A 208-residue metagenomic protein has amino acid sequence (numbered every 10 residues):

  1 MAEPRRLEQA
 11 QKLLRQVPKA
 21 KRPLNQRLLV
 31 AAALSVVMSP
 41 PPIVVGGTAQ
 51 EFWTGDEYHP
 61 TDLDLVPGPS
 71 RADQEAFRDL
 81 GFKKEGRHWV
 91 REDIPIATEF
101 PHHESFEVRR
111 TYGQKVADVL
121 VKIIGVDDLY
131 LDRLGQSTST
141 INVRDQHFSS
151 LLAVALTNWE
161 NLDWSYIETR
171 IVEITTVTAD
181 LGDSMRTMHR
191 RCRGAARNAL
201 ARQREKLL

Functional and structural regions predicted by a protein language model:
M1-L208: Compositionally biased terminal segments of proteins
